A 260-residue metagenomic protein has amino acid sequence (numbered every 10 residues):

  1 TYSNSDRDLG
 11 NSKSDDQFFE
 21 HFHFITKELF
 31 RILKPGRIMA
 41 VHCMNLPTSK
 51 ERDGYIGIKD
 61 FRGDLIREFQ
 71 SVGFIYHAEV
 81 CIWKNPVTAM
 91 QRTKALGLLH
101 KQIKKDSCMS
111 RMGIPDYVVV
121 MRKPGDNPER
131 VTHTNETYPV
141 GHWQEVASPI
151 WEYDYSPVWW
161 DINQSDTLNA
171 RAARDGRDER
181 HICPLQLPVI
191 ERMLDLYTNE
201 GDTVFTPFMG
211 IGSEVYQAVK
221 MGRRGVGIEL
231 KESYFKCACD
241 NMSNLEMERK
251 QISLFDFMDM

Functional and structural regions predicted by a protein language model:
T1-C237: Core catalytic lobe of class I
D240-M260: S-adenosyl-L-methionine
